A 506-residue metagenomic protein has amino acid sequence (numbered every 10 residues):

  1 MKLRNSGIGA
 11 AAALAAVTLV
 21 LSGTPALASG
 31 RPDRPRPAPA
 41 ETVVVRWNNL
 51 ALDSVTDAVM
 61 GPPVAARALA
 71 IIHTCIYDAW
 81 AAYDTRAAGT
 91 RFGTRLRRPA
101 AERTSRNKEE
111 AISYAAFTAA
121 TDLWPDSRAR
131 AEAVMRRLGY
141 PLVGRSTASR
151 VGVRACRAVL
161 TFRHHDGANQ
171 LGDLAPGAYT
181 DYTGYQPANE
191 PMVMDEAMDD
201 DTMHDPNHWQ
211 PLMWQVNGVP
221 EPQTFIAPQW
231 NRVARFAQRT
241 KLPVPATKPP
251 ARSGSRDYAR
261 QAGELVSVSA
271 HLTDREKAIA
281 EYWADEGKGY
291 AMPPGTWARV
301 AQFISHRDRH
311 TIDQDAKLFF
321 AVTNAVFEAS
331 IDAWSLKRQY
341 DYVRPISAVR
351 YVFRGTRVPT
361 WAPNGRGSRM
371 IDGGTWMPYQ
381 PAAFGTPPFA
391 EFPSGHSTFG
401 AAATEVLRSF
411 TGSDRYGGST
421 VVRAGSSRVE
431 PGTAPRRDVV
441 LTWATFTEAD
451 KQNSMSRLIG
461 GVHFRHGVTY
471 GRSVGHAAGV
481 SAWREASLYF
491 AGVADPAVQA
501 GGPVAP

Functional and structural regions predicted by a protein language model:
K2-G30: Secretory targeting and sorting signals
S29-P506: Acidic/polar surface patches and capping/hinge elements
